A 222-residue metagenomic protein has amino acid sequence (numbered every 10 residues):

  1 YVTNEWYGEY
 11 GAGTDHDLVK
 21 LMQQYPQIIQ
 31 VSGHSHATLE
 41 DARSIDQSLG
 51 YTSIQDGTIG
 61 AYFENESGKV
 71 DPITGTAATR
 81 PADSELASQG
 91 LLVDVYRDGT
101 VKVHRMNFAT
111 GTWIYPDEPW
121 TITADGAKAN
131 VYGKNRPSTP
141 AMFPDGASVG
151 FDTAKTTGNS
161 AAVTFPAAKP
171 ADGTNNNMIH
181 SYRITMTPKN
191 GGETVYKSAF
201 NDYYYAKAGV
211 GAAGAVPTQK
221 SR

Functional and structural regions predicted by a protein language model:
Y1-S32, L39-S48, G214-T218: Active-site-proximal segments of metal-dependent phosphoesterases and phosphodiesterases across multiple
L39-F143: Binuclear metal-dependent phosphoesterase catalytic core
S84-L86, N176-I179: Short, solvent-exposed loop/turn segments at conserved positions within beta-propeller repeat blades
D94-T100, T156-N159, P188-E193: A short, structured loop/turn motif at beta-sheet edges
V131-T157, D172: Extracellular ectodomain segments of secreted/surface proteins
T153-A162, Q219-S221: Ser/Thr- and Asn-enriched, surface-exposed coil loops between beta-strands
G158-M178: Conserved aromatic anchor
A167, N177-R222: Recognizes extended acidic, P/S/T-rich segments that occur within or adjacent to Ig-like beta-sandwich modules
